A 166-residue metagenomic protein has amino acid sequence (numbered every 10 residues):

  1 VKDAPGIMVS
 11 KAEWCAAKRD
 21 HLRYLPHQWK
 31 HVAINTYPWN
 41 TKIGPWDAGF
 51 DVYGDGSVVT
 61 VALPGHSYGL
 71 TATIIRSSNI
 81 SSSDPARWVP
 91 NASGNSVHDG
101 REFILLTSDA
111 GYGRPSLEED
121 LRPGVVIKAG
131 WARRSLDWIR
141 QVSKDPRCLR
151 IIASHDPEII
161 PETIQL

Functional and structural regions predicted by a protein language model:
V1-A62, W131-K144: Metallo-beta-lactamase
P5, T71, L149: Residue-level detector of short, conserved catalytic/binding motifs and their immediate flanks
E13, P64, Y68, G111 (+1 more regions): Catalytic metal-binding/acid-base residues of hydrolase active sites
Y37-S93: Core dinuclear metal-dependent hydrolase active-site scaffold
I74-L166: Cap/insert and terminal regions of metallo-dependent hydrolase folds
